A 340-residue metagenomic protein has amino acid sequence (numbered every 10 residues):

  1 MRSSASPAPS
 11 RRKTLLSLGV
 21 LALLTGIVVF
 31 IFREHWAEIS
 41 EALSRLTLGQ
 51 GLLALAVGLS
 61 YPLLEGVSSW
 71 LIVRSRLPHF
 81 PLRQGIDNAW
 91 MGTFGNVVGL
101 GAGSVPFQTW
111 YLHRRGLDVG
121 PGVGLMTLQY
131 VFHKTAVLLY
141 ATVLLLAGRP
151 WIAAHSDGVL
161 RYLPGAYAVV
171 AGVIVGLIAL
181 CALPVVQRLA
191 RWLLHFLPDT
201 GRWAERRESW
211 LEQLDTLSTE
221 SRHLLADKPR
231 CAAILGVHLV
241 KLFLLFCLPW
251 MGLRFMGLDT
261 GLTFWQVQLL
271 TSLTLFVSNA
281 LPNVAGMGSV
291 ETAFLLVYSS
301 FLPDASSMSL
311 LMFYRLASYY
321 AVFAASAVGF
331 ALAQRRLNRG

Functional and structural regions predicted by a protein language model:
M1-E41, G92-W203, N283, M287-G340: Transmembrane helix-loop-helix hairpins in multi-pass inner-membrane proteins
K13-L16, R45-A54, R222-G236: Membrane-interface helix starts
E38-R45, L112, Q213-A226: A short amphipathic helical element positioned immediately N-terminal to and/or at the very start of a transmembrane
G51-L55, L82, I86, V123 (+4 more regions): Hydrophobic alpha-helical transmembrane segments
L64-M91, G252-L270: Membrane-embedded helical hairpins/re-entrant loop segments and their flanking transmembrane helices within multi-pass
R83-G92, L128, W265-F276, A305-Y314: Alpha-helical transmembrane segments of multi-pass membrane proteins
W192-L225: Membrane-interface interhelical connector segments
S221-T274, L281: Transmembrane helical segments that form the transport core of multi-pass membrane transport proteins
